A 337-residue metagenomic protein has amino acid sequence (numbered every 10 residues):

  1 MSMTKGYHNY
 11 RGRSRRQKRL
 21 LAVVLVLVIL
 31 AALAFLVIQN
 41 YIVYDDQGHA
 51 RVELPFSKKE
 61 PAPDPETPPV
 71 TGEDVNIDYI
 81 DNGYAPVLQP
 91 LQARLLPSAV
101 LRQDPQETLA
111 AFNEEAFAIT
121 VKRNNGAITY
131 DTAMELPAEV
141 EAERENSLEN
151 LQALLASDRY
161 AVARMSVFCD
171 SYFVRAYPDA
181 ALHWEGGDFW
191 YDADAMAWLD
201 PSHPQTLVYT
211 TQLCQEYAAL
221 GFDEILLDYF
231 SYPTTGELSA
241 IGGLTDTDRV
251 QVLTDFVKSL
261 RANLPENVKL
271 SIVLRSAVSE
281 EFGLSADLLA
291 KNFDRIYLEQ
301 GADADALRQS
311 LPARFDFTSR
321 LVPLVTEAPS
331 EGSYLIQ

Functional and structural regions predicted by a protein language model:
M1-R19: N-terminal Lys/Arg-rich, disordered targeting/topogenic segments
A22-V37: Hydrophobic membrane-insertion alpha-helices, especially the h-region of bacterial N-terminal signal peptides
Q39-Q47, F293-Q337: Substrate-binding cleft of secreted/luminal carbohydrate-active enzymes
Y84-P97, F168-Q215: Active-site-adjacent "subsite" loops/lids of carbohydrate-active enzymes
L95-A99, V162-D170, L226-L227, T247-S285 (+1 more regions): Aromatic-lined carbohydrate-recognition surfaces of secreted/lumenal glycan-active proteins
R102-I128, E216-D228, L289-E299: Catalytic domains of carbohydrate-active enzymes, especially glycoside hydrolases
Q106, R123-S166, L213, T235-V268: Aromatic-lined substrate-binding rim segments of carbohydrate-active enzymes
A116, E143-Y191: Glycine-rich, aromatic-flanked loop segments that form ligand/cofactor-binding clefts across common enzyme folds
